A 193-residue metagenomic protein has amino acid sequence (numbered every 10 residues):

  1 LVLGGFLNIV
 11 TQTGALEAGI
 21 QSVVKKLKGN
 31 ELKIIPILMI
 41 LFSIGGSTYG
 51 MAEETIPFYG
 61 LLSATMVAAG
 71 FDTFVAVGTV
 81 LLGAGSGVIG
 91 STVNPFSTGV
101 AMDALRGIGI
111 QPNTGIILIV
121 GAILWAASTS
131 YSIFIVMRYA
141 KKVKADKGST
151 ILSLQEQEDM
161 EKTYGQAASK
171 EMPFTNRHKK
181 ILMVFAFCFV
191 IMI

Functional and structural regions predicted by a protein language model:
L1-E17: Core transmembrane alpha-helical segments of multi-pass membrane transporters/permeases
T11-L16, G45-E54, S97, I193: Transmembrane helix-loop junctions in multi-pass membrane proteins
L16-L27, A101, L105: Hydrophobic alpha-helical segments of integral membrane proteins, encompassing both true transmembrane helices
V23-I89: Hydrophobic transmembrane alpha-helices that form the pore/transport pathway of multi-pass ion and small-solute
G45, L81-N94, V120-F134: Membrane-embedded alpha-helical segments of transport systems, primarily multispan ion/solute transporters
V88-I119: Transmembrane alpha-helical segments and their short flanking loops that form helix-hairpins/helix-helix interfaces
G115-I193: Long, contiguous bundles of hydrophobic transmembrane helices that form the permeation core of multi-pass
